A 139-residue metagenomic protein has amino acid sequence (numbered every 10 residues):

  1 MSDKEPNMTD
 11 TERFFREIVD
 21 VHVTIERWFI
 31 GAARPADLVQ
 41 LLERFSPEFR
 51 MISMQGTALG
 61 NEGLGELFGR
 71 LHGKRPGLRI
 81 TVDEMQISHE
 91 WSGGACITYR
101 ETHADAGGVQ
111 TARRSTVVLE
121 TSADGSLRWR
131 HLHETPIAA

Functional and structural regions predicted by a protein language model:
S2-V39, R50-A139: A beta-strand edge to alpha-helix "cap/lid" segment located at domain peripheries
